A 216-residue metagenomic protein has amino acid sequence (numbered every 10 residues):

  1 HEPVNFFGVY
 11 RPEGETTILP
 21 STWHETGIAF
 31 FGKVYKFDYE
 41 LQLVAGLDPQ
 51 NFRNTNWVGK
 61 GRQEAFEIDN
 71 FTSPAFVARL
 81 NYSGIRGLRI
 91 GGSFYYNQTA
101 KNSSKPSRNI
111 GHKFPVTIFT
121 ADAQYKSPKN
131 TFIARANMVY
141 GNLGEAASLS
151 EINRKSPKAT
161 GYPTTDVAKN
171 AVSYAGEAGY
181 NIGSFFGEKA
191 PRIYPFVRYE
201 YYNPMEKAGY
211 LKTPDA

Functional and structural regions predicted by a protein language model:
H1-R79, Q98-K101, S107: Surface-exposed coil loops of outer-membrane beta-barrel proteins
S21-T22, S83, K189: Extracellular/periplasmic catalytic domains that process cell-envelope and extracellular macromolecules
F31-Y39, L47-P49, N81-G91, Y125-F132: Secondary-structure boundary elements
G87-A216: Outer-membrane beta-barrel pore domains
